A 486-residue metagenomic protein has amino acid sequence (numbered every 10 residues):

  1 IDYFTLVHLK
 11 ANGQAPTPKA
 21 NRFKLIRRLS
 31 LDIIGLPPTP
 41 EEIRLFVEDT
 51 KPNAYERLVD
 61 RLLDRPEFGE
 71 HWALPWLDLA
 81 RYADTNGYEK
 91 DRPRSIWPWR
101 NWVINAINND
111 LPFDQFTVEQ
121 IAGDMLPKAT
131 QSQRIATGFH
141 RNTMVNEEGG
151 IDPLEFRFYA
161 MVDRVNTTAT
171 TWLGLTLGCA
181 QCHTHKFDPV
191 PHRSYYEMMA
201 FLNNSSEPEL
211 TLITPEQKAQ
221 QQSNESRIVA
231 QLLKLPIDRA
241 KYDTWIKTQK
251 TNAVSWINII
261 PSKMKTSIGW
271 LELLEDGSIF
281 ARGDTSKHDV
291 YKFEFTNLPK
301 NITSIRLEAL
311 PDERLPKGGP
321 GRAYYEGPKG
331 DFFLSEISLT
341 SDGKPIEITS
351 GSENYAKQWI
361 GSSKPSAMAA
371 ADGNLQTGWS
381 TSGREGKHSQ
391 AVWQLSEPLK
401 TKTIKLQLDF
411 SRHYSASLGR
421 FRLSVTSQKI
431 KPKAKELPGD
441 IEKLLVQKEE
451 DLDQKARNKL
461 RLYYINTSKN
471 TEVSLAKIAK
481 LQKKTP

Functional and structural regions predicted by a protein language model:
I1-A219: Short, structured secondary-structure elements that scaffold catalytic or ligand/cofactor-binding regions
K10-P16, R27-L36, P40-R65, M161 (+9 more regions): Substrate/cofactor-recognition hotspot
I135, S194, E275, P328-S335 (+2 more regions): Residues that flank catalytic or metal-binding motifs in active/ligand-binding sites
Y159-D163, T167-G174, G178, S380-G419 (+1 more regions): A conserved hydrophobic secondary-structure block that centers on an alpha-helix together with its immediately flanking
T285-N297, K329-S335, E385-E397: Short beta-strands within extracellular/lumenal beta-sheet-rich domains
H288, L298-S304, L399-K405: Extended extracellular/luminal ectodomain segments enriched in beta-structured repeat modules
E326-G386: Extracellular/luminal beta-rich ligand-recognition and adhesion surfaces characterized by aromatic-Gly/Pro-enriched
